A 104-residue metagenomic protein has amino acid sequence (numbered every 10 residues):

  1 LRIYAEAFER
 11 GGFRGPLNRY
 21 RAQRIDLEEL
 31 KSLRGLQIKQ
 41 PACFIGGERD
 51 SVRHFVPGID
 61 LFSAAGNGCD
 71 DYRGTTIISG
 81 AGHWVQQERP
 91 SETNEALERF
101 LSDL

Functional and structural regions predicted by a protein language model:
L1-V56: Alpha/beta-hydrolase
A5, G66-N67, L101: N-terminal cationic-hydrophobic initiation segments that often serve targeting/anchoring roles
R21, I59-L61, E92, L101-S102: General N-terminal targeting signals
R24-I25, L61-G66, N94-L97: Short, low-complexity, polar/charged sequence segments that are solvent-exposed and flexible
L36, C43-A81: Conserved loop-alpha-helix segment in the C-terminal half of the alpha/beta-hydrolase fold that carries the catalytic
D70-L104: Catalytic active-site module of serine/aspartate enzymes centered on a nucleophile-bearing elbow/loop
